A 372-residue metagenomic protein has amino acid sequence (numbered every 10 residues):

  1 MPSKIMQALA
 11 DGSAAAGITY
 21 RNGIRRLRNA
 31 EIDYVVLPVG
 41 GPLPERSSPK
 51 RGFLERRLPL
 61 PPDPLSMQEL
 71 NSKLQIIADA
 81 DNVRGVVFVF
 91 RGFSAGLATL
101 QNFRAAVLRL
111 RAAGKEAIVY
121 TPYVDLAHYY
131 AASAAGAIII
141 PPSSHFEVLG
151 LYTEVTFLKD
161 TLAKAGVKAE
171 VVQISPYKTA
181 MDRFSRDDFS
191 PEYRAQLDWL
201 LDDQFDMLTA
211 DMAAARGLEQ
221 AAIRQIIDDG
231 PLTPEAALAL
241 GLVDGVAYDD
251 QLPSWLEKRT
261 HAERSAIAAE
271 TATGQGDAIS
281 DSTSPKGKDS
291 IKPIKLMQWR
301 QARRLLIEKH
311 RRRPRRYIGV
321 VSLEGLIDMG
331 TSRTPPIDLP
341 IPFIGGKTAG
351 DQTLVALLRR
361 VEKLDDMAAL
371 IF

Functional and structural regions predicted by a protein language model:
P2-R216, Q225-D228, E257-I371: Small-residue-centered hinge/linker elements
I139-I140, V243-D249: Short acidic-hydrophobic, aromatic-tinged amphipathic segments that line or gate anion-handling sites
D249-Q251, W255: Amphipathic alpha-helical
